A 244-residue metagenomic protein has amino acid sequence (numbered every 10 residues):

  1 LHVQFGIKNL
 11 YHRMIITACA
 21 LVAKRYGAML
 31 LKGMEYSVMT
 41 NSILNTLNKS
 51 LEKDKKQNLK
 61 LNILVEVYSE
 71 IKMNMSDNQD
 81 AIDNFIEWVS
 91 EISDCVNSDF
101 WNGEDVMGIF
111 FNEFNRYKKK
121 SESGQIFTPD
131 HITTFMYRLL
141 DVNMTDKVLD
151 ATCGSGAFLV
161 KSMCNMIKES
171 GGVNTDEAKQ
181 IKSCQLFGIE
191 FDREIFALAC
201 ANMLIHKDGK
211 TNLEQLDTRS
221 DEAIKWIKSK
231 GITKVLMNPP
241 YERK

Functional and structural regions predicted by a protein language model:
L1-K8, V89-D94: Short amphipathic alpha-helical segments and their helix-coil junctions
Q4-K8, M29-M34, S121: Short, polar/flexible loop-turn hinges at active-site or ligand-entry regions and domain interfaces
F5-R13, S98-D99, G124, D150: Conserved aromatic-histidine-acidic binding/catalytic patches
Y11-C19, E104, G108, D130 (+1 more regions): Non-catalytic, well-ordered alpha-helical scaffold segments
A18-R116: Long recognition/docking surfaces used for binding and targeting
E122, T128-K234, E242: Conserved S-adenosyl-L-methionine
